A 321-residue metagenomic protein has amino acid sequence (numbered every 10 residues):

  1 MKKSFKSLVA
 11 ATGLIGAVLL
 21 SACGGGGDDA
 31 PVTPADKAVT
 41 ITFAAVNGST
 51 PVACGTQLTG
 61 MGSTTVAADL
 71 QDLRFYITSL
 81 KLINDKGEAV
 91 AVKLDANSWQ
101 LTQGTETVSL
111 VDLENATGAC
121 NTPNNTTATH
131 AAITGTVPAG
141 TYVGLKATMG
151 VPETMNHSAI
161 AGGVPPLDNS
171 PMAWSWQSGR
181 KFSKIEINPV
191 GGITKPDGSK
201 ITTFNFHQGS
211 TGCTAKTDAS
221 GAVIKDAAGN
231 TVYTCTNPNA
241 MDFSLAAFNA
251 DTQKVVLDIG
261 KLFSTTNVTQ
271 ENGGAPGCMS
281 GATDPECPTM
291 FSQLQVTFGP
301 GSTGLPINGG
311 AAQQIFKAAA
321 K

Functional and structural regions predicted by a protein language model:
M1-T12: Bacterial N-terminal signal peptides that target proteins for export
L19-A22: C-terminal motif of bacterial Sec signal peptides marking the signal peptidase cleavage site
G27, P31-K321: A short, solvent-exposed, low-complexity linear motif enriched for acidic/polar residues with Pro/Gly/Ser/Thr
